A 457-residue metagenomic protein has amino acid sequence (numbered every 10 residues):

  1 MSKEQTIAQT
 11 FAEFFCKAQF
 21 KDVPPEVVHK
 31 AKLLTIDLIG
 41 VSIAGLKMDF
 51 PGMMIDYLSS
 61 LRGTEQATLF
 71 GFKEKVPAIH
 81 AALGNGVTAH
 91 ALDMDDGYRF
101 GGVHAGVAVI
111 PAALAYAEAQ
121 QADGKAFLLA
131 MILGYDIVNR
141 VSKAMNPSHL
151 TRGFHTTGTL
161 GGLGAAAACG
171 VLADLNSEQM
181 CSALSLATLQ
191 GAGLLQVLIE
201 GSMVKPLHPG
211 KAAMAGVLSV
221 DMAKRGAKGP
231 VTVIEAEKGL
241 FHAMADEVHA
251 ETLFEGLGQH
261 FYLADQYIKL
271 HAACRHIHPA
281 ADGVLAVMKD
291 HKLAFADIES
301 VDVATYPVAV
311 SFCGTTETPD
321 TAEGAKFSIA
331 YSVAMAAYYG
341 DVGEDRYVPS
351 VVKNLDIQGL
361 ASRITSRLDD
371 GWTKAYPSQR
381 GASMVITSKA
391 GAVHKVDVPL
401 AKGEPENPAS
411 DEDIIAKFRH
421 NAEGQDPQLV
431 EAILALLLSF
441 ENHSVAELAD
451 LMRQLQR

Functional and structural regions predicted by a protein language model:
M1-V103, V204-M214, D221-R457: Terminal-appendage/accessory-domain detector
I39, V109-Y116, M131-V141, G162-A173 (+3 more regions): Buried hydrophobic packing segments
G63-E65, I137-M145, Q190-L198, V310: Secretory-pathway/luminal and periplasmic proteins that interact with or process carbohydrate-rich
E74-L92, L128-K143, Q179-Q190, H242-A243: Short, charged, amphipathic alpha-helices and their helix-cap/turn boundaries
A89-M145: Hydrophobic alpha-helical hairpins/lids featuring a short glycine-rich hinge
F100-V107, F127-M131, H149-G162, L207-P209 (+2 more regions): Active-site nucleophile and cofactor-binding loops and adjacent substrate-binding regions of central metabolic enzymes
A108-I110, G153-G162, A166-L172, S182-T252: Amphipathic alpha-helical interface segments
A119-M131, D174-C181, G229-T232: Structural helix-adjacent loops and short alpha-helical linkers that scaffold large soluble proteins
